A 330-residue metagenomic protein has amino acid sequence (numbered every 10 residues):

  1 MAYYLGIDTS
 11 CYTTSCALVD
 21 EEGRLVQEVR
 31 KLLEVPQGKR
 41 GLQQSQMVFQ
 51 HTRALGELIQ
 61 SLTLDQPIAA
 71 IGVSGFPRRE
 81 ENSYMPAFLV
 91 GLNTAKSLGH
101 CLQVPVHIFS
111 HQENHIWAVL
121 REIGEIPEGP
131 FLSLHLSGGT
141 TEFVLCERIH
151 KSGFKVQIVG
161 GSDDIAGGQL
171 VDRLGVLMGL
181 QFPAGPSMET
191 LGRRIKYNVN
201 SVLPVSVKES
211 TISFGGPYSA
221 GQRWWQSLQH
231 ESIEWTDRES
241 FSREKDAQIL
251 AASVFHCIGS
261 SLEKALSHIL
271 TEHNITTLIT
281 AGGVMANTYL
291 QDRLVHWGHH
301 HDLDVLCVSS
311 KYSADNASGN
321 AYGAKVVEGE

Functional and structural regions predicted by a protein language model:
M1-A2, V104-L132, G323-A324: Conserved phosphate-binding catalytic cores of ATP/NTP-utilizing and phosphoryl-transfer enzymes
A2, T9-S10, V26-E28, P127-G129 (+5 more regions): A short helix-loop
S10-F49, S152-I158: Short glycine-rich, Thr/Ser-proximal phosphate-binding strand/loop in the N-terminal lobe of ATP-dependent enzymes
L55-L62, S253-N274: Phosphate/ATP-binding catalytic cores across multiple sugar-kinase/actin-like superfamilies, primarily ASKHA
Q60-A95, H100: Short beta-strand-loop/turn "lid" adjacent to the catalytic site in phosphate-handling enzymes
H115-A118, V308-E330: Glycine-rich phosphate-binding/hydrolytic loop that grips phosphoryl groups
I275-L294: Glycine-rich phosphate-binding loops at beta-strand->alpha-helix junctions
L278, V295-N320: Conserved phosphate-binding/catalytic loops in two-lobed NTP-binding clefts
